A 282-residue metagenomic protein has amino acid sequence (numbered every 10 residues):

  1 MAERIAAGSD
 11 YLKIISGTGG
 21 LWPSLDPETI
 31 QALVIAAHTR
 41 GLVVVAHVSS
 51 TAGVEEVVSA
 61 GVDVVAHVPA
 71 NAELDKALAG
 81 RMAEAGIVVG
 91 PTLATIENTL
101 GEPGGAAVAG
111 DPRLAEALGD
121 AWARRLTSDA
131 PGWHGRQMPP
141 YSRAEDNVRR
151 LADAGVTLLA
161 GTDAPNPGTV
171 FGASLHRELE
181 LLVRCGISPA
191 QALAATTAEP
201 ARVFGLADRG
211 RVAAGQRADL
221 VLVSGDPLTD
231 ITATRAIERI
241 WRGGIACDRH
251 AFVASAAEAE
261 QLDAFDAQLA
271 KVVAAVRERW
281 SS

Functional and structural regions predicted by a protein language model:
M1-L21, V68-C185, A259, D263 (+1 more regions): Active-site neighborhoods of metal-dependent hydrolases
M1-V57, H67-E73: Histidine/acidic-residue-rich, glycine-tolerant segments that coordinate divalent metal ions
G8, A37, H47, V65 (+8 more regions): Divalent metal-coordination and catalytic microenvironments
D26, G186-Q191: Helix N-cap / loop-to-helix initiation motif
I30, A79-T99, A233-A254: P-loop/Walker A phosphate-binding loop and immediately adjacent motor/lid segment at beta-alpha junctions
R40-V43, V62, I87, V156 (+2 more regions): Short glycine/serine/threonine/alanine-rich loop segments
D153, E180, A190-S282: Active-site microenvironment of metallo-dependent hydrolases
